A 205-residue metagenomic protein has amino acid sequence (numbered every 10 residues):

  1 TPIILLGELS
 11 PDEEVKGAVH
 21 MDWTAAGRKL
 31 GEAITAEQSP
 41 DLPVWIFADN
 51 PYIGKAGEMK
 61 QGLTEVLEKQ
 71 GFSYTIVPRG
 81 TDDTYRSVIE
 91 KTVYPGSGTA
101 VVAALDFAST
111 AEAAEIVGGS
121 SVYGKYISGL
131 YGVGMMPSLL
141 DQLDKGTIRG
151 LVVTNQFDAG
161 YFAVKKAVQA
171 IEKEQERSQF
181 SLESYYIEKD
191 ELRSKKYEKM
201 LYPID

Functional and structural regions predicted by a protein language model:
T1, L63, G80-D141: Hydrophobic alpha-helical
T1-A25, M136-D144: Flexible loop/hinge segments that line or gate small-molecule binding clefts
P2-L5, H20, L42-I46, A100-A104 (+2 more regions): Structural recognition of the beta-strand scaffold that forms the well-ordered cores of secreted hydrolase catalytic
A18-V44, E58, Y85-R86, M135-L139 (+1 more regions): Hydrophobic alpha-helical segments within soluble ligand-binding/sensing domains
H20, W45-G54, P78: Short beta-strand->loop
A26-L30, G54-S73, V88, E112 (+3 more regions): Short, solvent-exposed amphipathic alpha-helices that sit in or adjacent to ligand/effector-binding or catalytic
E32-P40, T64, E68, E90-S97 (+4 more regions): Sec-exported extracytoplasmic/periplasmic mature domains
M135, N155-D205: Hinge/cleft segment of the Venus flytrap/periplasmic-binding protein
